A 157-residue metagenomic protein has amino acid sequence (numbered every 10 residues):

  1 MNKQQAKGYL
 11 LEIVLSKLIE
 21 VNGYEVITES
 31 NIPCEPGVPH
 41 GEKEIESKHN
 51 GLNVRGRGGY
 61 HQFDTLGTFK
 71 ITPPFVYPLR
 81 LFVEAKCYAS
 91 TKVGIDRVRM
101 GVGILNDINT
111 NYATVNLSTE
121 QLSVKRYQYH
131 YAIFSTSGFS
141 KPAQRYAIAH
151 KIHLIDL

Functional and structural regions predicted by a protein language model:
M1-F63, G67-L157: Intrinsically disordered, low-complexity Ser/Thr/Pro/Gly-rich regulatory segments
